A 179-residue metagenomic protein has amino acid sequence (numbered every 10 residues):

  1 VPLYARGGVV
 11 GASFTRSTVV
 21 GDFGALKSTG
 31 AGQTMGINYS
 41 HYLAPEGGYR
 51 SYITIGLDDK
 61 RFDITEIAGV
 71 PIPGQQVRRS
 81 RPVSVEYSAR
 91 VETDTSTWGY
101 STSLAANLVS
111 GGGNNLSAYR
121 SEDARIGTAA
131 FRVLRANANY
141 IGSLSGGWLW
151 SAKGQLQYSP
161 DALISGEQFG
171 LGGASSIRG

Functional and structural regions predicted by a protein language model:
V1-S96: Gram-negative/organellar outer-membrane beta-barrel architecture
D63-G179: C-terminal outer-membrane beta-barrel translocator/porin domains of Gram-negative envelope proteins and their
